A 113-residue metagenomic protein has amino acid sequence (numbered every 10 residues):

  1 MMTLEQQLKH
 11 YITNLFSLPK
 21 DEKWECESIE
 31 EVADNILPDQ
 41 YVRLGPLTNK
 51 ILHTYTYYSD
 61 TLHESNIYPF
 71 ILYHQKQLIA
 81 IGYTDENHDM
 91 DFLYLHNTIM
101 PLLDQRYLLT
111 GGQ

Functional and structural regions predicted by a protein language model:
M2-E22, E86-Q113: Mixed-charge, Lys/Arg-enriched low-complexity segments
M2-N49: Negatively charged, low-complexity tracts enriched in Asp/Glu with abundant Ser/Thr
V32-L102: Acidic, low-complexity, intrinsically disordered interaction modules
